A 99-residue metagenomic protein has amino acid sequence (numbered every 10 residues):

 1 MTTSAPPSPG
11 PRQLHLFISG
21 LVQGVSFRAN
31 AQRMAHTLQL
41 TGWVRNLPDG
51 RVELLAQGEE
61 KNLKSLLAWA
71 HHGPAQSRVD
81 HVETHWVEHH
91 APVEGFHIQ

Functional and structural regions predicted by a protein language model:
M1-Q99: Intrinsically disordered, low-complexity, mixed-charge
